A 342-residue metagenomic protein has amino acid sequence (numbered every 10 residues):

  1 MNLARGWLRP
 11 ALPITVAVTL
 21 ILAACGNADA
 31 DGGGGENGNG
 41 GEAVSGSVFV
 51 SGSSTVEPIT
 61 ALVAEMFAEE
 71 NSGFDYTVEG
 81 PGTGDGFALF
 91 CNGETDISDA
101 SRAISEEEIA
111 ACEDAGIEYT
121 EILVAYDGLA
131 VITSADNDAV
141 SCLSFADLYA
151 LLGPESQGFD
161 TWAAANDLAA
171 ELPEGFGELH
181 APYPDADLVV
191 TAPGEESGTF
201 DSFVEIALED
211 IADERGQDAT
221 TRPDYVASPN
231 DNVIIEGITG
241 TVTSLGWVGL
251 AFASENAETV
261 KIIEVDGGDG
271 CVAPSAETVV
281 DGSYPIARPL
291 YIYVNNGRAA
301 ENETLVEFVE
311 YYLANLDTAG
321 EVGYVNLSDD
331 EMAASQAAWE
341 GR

Functional and structural regions predicted by a protein language model:
N2-L12: Bacterial N-terminal signal peptides that target proteins for export
T19-A24: C-terminal motif of bacterial Sec signal peptides marking the signal peptidase cleavage site
G26-R342: Flexible loop/hinge segments at secondary-structure junctions
